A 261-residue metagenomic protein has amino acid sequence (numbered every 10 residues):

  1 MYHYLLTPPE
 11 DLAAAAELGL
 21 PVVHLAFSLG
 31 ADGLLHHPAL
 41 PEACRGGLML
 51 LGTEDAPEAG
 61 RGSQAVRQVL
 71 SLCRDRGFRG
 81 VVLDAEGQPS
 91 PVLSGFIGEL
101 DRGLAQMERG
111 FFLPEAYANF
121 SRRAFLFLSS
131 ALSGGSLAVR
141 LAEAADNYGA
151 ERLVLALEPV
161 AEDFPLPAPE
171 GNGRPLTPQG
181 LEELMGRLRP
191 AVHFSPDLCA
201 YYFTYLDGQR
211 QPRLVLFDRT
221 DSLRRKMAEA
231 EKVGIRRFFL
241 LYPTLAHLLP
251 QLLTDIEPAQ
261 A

Functional and structural regions predicted by a protein language model:
M1-G135: Chitinase-like catalytic core of GlcNAc-active glycosidases
A43-C44, D75-F78, G103-F111, A144-R152 (+1 more regions): A structural motif corresponding to the C-terminal end of an alpha-helix and its immediate exit/capping segment
L83, L155, A230: Conserved, mostly hydrophobic/aromatic
S90-P91, F120, E162-L166, A246-P250: Short catalytic/ligand-binding loop motif for oxyanion handling, primarily in non-cytosolic enzymes, centered on
P91-G110, V192-D207, H247-A261: Short acidic, glycine/proline-enriched helix-loop-strand junctions
G95, R102, R109, R123 (+1 more regions): Active-site region of glycoside hydrolase catalytic domains
E158-R225: Glycan-binding loop/region signatures in secreted carbohydrate-active enzymes
K226-A228, G234-A261: Acidic/aromatic/glycine-rich contiguous surface patches that form carbohydrate-binding/processing clefts and analogous
